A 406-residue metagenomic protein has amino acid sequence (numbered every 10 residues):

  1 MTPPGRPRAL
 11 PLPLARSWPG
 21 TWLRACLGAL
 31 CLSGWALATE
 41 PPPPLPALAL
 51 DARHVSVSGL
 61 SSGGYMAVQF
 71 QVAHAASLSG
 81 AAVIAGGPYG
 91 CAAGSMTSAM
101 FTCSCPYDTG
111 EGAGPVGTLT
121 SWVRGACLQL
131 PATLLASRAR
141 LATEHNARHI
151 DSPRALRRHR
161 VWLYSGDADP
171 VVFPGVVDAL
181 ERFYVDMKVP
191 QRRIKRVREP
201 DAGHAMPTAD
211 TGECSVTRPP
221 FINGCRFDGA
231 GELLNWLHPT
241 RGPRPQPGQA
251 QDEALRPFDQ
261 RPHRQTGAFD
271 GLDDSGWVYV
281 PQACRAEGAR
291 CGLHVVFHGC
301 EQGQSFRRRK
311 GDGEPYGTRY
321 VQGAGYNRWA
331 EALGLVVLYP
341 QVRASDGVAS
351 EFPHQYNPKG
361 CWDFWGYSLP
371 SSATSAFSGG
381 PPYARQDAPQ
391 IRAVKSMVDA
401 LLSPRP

Functional and structural regions predicted by a protein language model:
W22-G34: Bacterial N-terminal signal peptides
L45, G94-P106, D210, S215-P219 (+3 more regions): Cap/lid segment of the alpha/beta-hydrolase catalytic domain
D51-P106, S403-P406: Primarily recognizes the serine-hydrolase "nucleophile elbow" in alpha/beta-hydrolase and SGNH/GDSL folds
S61, H298-Q302: Active-site glycine-rich loops that stabilize anionic/oxyanionic intermediates across multiple enzyme folds
C91-V189, L233, R285-A286: The feature captures the conserved acid-bearing segment of alpha/beta-hydrolase catalytic domains
C127-E144, R244-E287: N-terminal cap/lid segment of alpha/beta-hydrolase-fold proteins
V185-E213: Catalytic histidine neighborhood in serine/cysteine hydrolases with alpha/beta-hydrolase-type architecture
A289-G299: Short beta-strand element of the alpha/beta-hydrolase
